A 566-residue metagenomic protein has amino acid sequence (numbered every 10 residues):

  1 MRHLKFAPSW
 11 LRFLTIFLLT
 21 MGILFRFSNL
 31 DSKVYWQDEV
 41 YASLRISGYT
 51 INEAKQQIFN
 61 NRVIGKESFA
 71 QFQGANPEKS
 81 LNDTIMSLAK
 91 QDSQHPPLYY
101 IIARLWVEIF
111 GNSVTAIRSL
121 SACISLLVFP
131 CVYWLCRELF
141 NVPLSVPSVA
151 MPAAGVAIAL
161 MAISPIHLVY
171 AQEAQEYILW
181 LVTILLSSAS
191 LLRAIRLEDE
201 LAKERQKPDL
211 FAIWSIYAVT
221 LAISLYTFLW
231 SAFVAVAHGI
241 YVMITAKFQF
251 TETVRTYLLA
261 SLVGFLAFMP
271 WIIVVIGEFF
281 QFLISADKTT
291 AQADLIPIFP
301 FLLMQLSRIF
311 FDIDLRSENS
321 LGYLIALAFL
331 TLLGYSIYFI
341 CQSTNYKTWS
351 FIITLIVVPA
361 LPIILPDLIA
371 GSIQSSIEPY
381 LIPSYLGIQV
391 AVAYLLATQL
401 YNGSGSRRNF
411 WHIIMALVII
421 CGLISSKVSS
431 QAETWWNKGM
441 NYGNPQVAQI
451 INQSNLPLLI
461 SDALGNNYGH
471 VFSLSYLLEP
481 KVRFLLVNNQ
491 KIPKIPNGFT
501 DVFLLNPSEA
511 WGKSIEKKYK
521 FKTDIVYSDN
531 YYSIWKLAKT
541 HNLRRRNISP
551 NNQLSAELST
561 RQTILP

Functional and structural regions predicted by a protein language model:
M1, I16, C341-N345, L396-K427: Signature aromatic-anchored transmembrane alpha helix within multi-pass, membrane-resident enzymes that catalyze glycan
S47-H95, Y99, V107-F110: Interfacial juxtamembrane loops and adjacent helix segments that form the catalytic/substrate-binding surfaces
S119-L144, L186, I337-F339: Transmembrane-helix motifs of polytopic, lipid-linked glycan transferases
C131, I163, V169, L179-E204 (+2 more regions): Specific aromatic-rich, kink-prone transmembrane helix
A171, S350, S372-G403: Hydrophobic/aromatic-rich transmembrane helices and adjacent perimembrane loops
S190-W214, L221, F233-F265: Perimembrane helix-loop-helix junctions
L225, A232, V236-I240, I244 (+1 more regions): Membrane-lumen/periplasm interface segments of specific transmembrane helices in polyprenyl phosphate-linked
G405-S533: Catalytic lumenal/periplasmic loop and adjoining terminal transmembrane helix of membrane glycan-assembly enzymes
